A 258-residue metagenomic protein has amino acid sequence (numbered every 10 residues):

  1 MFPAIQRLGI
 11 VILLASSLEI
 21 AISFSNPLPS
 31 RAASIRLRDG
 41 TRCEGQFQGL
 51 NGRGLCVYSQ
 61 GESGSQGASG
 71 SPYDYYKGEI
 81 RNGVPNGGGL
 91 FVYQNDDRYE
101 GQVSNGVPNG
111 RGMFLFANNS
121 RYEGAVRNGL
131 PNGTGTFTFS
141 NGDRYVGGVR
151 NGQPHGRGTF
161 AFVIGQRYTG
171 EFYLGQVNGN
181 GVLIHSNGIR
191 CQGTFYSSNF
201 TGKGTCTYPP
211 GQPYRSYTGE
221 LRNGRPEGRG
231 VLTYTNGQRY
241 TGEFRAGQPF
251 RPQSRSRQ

Functional and structural regions predicted by a protein language model:
M1-L14: Bacterial N-terminal signal peptides that target proteins for export
F2, A21-Q258: Glycine/tyrosine- and acidic-biased, solvent-exposed loop/turn segments at the edges of beta-strands
L13-S23: Hydrophobic core
